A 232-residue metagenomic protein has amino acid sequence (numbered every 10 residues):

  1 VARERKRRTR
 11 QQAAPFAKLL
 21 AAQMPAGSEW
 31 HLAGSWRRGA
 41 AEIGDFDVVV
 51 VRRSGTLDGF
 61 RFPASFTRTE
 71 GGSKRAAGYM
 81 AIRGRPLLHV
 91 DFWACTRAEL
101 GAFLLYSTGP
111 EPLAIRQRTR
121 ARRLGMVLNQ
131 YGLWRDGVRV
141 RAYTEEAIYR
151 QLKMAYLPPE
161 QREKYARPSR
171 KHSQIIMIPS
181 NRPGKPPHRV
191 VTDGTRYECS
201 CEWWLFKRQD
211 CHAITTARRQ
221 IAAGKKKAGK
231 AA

Functional and structural regions predicted by a protein language model:
A2-Q11, L57-S169: Acidic, metal-coordinating catalytic segment for phosphate/diphosphate chemistry, firing primarily on the Nudix
P15, L19, Q23, R116 (+1 more regions): Long, highly charged amphipathic alpha-helices
A17-F46, V50-T56: Active-site nucleotide-donor binding segment shared across nucleotidyl transfer reactions
H31-A33, V49, Y79, D91-W93 (+4 more regions): Residues in well-ordered beta-strands of folded domains
A41-E42, E70-G72, N181-G184: A short catalytic or substrate-binding loop motif that flags glycine-/basic-rich loops and adjacent residues that bind
G44-F46, L88-V90, H188: Change "...and in nucleic-acid phosphodiester-cleaving endonucleases..." to "...and in nucleic-acid processing enzymes
R52, R83-R85, T192-T195: Short acidic-glycine loop/turn motifs at beta-strand connectors
E160-A232: Long, low-complexity, compositionally biased intrinsically disordered regions
